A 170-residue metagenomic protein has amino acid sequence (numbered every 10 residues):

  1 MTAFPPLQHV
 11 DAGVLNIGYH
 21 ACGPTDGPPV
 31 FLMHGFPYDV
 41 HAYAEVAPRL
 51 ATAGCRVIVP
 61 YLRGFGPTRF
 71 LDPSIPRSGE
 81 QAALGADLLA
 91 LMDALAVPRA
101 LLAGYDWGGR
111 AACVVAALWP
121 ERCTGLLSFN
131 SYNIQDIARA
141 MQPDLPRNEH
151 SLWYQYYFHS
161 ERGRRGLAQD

Functional and structural regions predicted by a protein language model:
T2-P6, N16-I17, P29, F65-A103 (+1 more regions): Flexible "cap/lid" subdomain of the alpha/beta-hydrolase fold that forms the substrate-access gate
Q8-V10, H20: Structural signal for short hydrophobic segments within the conserved structured cores of catalytic domains across
D11-G13, H34: Short strand-coil-strand connectors
G18-F70, L91: Conserved HGGG/HGGXW glycine-rich cap/lid loop of the alpha/beta-hydrolase fold
